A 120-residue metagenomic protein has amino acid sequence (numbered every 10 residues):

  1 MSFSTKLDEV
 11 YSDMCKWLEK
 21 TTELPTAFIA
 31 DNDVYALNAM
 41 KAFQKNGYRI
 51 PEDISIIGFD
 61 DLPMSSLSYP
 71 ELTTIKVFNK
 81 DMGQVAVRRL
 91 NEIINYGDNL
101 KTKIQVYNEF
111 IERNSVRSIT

Functional and structural regions predicted by a protein language model:
M1-E9: Short beta-strand elements in bilobed, periplasmic/extracellular small-molecule ligand-binding domains
Y11-T120: Flexible loop/turn connectors
